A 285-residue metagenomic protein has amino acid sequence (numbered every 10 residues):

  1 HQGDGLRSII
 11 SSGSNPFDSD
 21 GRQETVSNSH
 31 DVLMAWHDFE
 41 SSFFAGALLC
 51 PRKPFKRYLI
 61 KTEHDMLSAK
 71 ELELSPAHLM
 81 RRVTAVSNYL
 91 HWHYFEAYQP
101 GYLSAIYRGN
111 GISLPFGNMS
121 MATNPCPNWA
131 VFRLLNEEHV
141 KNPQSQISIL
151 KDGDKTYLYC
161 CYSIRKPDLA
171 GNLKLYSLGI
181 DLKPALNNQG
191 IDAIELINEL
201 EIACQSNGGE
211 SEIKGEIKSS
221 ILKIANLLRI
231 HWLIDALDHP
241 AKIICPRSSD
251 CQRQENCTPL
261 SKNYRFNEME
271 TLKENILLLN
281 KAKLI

Functional and structural regions predicted by a protein language model:
H1-I285: Active-site hotspot residues in diverse enzymes, especially metal/ion-binding acidic/histidine motifs
